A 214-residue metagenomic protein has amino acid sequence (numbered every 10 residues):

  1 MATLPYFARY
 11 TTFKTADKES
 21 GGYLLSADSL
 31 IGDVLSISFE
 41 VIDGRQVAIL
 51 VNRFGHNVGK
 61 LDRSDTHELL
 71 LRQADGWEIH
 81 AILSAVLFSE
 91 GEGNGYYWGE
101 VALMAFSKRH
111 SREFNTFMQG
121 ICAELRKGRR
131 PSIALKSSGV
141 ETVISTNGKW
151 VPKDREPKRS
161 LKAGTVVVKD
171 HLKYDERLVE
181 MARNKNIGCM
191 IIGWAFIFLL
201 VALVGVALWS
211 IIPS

Functional and structural regions predicted by a protein language model:
M1-S214: Conserved active-site motif detector
